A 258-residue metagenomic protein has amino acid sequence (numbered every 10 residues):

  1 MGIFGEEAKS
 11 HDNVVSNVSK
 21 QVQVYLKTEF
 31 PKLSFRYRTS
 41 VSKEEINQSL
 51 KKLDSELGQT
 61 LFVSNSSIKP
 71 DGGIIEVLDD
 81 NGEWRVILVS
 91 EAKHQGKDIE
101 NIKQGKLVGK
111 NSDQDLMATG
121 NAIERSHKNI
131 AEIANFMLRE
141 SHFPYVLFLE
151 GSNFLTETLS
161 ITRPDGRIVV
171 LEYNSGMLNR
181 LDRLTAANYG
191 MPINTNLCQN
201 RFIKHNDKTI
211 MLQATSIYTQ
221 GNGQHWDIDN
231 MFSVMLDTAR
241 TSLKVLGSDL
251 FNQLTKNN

Functional and structural regions predicted by a protein language model:
M1-D12, V22, T28, T158-N258: C-terminal tail/extension regions appended to the core domain(s) of diverse proteins
M1-E83, R240-N258: Basic, amphipathic N-terminal segments that precede the first structured/catalytic domain
E29, L33, G96-K97, I133 (+1 more regions): Amphipathic alpha-helical interaction segments
R38-V41, L88-E91, P144-E150: Extended hydrophobic secondary-structure segments that form protein cores and membrane-embedded regions
G72-I74, V86-H94, S126: Conserved catalytic cores of phosphodiester-cleaving nucleases, focusing on short active-site segments
I75, E91-D98, F148-L155: Short glycine-rich beta-strand segments
L88-S112: Short acidic, glycine/tyrosine-flanked loop/strand segments centered on an H-E-D-like triad
Q104-N200: Acidic, metal/cofactor-coordinating or nucleic-acid-engaging core segments within structured domains
